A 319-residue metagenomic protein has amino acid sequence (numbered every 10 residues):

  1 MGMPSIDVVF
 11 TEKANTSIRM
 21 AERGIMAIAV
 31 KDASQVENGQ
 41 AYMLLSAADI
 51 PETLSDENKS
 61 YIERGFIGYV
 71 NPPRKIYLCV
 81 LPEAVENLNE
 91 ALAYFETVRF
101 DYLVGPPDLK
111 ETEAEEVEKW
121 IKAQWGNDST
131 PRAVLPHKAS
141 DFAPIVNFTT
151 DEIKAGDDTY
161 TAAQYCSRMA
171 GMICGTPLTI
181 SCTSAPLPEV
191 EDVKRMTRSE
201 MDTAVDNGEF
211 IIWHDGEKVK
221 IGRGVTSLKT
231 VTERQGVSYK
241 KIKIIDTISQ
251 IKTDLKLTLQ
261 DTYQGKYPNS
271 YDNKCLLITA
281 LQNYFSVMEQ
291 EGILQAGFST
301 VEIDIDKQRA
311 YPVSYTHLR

Functional and structural regions predicted by a protein language model:
M1-G24: Short, intrinsically disordered N-terminal pre-domain segments
G2, M20, M26-D32, E83 (+3 more regions): A glycine- and small-residue-enriched flexible loop/hinge signal that marks low-structured segments
I28-A114: An N-terminal, globular interaction/scaffold subdomain
D261-G265, N269-N273: C-terminal structural cap/anchor segments
L281: Extracytoplasmic/periplasmic copper-protein system
S286-I293: Hydrophobic alpha-helix feature that most strongly marks membrane-spanning transmembrane helices and their immediate
P312-V313: C-terminal regions of mature proteins
T316-H317: Conserved small/polar residues in nucleotide/adenosyl-binding loops
